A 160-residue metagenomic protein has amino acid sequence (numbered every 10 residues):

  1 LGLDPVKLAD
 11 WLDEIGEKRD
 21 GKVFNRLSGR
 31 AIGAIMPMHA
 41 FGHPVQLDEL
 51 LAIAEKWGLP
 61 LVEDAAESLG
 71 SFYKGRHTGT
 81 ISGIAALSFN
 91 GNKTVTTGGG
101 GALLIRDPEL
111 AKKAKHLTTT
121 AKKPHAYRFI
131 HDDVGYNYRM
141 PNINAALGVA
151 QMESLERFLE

Functional and structural regions predicted by a protein language model:
L3-T97, A102-L104, E109: Active-site phosphate-binding strand-loop segment of PLP-dependent enzymes
S68-K74, I81-E160: Active-site region of PLP-dependent enzymes
